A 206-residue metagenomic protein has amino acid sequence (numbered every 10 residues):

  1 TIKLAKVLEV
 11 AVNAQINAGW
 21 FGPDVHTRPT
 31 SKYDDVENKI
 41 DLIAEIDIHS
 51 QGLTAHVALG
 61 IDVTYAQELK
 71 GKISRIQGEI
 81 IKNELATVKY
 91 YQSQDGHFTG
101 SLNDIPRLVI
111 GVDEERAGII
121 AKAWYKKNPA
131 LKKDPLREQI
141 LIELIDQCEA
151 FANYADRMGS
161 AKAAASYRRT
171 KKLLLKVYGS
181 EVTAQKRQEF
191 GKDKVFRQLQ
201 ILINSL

Functional and structural regions predicted by a protein language model:
L4-L69: Catalytic centers of nucleases
V7-V12, V25, V36, V57 (+8 more regions): Extended aliphatic helical segments
L8-I16, P29, E37, A44 (+5 more regions): Generic ordered-secondary-structure signal
Q15, Q51, Q67, Q77 (+5 more regions): Residue-identity detector for glutamine
S31, S50, H97-T99, I140: Generic structural signal for short, flexible, solvent-exposed coil/loop and linker residues
H56-L59, V63-A130: Catalytic cores of nucleic-acid endonucleases
T99-L206: Active-site or metal-binding loop neighborhoods of secreted/extracellular toxin and effector enzymes
